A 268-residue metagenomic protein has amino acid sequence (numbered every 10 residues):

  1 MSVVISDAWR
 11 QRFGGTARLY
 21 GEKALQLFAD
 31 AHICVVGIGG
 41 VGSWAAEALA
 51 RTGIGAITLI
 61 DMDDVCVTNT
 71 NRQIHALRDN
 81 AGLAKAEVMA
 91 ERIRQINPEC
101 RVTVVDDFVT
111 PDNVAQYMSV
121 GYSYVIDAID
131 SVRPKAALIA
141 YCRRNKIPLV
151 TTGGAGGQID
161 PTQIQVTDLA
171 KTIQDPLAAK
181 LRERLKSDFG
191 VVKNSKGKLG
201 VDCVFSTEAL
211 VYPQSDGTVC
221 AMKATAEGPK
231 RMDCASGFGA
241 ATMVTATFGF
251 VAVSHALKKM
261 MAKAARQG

Functional and structural regions predicted by a protein language model:
M1-C34: N-terminal charged helix/coil linker that caps or initiates catalytic domains
S2-S6, V120-Y124, I129, P134 (+4 more regions): Glycine-rich phosphate/adenylate-binding loop
V35-G37, I60: Conserved N-terminal Rossmann-fold NAD(P)-binding element of oxidoreductases
V41: Hydrophobic/small residue at the entry helix of a nucleotide-binding pocket
I54-N97: Glycine-rich phosphate-binding loop and adjoining beta1-alpha1-beta2 segment of Rossmann-like nucleotide-binding folds
T68-H75, Q158-L169: Acidic/polar active-site rim loop that often engages polyanionic ligands
D112-G121: Short amphipathic alpha-helix with an adjacent loop that forms part of the alpha/beta core around
